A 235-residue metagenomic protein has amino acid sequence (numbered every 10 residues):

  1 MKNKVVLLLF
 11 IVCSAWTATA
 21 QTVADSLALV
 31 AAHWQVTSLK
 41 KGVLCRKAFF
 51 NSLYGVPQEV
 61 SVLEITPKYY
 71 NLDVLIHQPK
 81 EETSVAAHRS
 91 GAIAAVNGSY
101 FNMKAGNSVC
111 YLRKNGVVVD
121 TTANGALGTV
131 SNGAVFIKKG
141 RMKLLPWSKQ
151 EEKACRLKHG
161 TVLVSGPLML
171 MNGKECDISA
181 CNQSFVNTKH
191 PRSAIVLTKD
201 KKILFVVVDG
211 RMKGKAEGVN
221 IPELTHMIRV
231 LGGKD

Functional and structural regions predicted by a protein language model:
M1-S26: Bacterial Sec-dependent N-terminal signal peptides
Q21-L144: Zymogen propeptides
P57, T129, L163, K189-P191: Residues that act as N-cap/strand-start positions at coil-to-secondary-structure junctions
Y69-Y70, Y100-M103, E151, K201 (+1 more regions): Solvent-exposed loop/turn segments at secondary-structure junctions within structured extracellular/periplasmic domains
I76-E82, K149-A154, V208-K213: Short, solvent-exposed aromatic-acidic interface loops
A94, G232-K234: Hydrophobic N-terminal alpha-helices or hydrophobic patches in metabolic proteins across all domains of life
T129-N182: A substrate-binding/cap region within the structured catalytic cores of diverse enzymes
M171-G232: Domain-core and long-helix interface of multi-subunit machines
